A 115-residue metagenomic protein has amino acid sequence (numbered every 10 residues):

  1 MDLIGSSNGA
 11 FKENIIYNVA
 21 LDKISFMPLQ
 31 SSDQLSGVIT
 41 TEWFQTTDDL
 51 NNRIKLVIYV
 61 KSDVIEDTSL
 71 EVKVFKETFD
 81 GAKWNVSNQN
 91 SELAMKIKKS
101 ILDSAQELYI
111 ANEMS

Functional and structural regions predicted by a protein language model:
M1-S115: Ser/Thr-rich, low-complexity intrinsically disordered terminal regions
